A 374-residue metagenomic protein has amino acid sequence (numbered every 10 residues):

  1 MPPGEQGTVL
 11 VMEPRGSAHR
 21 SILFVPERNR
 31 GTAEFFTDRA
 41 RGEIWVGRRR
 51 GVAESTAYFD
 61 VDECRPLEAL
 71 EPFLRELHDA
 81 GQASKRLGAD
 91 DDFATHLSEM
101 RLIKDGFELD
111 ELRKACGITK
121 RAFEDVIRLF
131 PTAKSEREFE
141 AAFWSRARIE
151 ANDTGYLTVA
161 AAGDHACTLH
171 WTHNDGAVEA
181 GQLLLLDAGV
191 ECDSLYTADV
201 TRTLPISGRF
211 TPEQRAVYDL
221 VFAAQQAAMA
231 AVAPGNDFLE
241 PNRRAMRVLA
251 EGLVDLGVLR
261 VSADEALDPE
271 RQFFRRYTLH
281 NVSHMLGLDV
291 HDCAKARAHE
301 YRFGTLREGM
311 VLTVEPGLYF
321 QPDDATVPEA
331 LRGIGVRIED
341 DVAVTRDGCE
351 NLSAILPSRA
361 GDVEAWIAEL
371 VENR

Functional and structural regions predicted by a protein language model:
M1-R374: Active-site neighborhoods and metal-handling regions in enzymes and metal-associated proteins
